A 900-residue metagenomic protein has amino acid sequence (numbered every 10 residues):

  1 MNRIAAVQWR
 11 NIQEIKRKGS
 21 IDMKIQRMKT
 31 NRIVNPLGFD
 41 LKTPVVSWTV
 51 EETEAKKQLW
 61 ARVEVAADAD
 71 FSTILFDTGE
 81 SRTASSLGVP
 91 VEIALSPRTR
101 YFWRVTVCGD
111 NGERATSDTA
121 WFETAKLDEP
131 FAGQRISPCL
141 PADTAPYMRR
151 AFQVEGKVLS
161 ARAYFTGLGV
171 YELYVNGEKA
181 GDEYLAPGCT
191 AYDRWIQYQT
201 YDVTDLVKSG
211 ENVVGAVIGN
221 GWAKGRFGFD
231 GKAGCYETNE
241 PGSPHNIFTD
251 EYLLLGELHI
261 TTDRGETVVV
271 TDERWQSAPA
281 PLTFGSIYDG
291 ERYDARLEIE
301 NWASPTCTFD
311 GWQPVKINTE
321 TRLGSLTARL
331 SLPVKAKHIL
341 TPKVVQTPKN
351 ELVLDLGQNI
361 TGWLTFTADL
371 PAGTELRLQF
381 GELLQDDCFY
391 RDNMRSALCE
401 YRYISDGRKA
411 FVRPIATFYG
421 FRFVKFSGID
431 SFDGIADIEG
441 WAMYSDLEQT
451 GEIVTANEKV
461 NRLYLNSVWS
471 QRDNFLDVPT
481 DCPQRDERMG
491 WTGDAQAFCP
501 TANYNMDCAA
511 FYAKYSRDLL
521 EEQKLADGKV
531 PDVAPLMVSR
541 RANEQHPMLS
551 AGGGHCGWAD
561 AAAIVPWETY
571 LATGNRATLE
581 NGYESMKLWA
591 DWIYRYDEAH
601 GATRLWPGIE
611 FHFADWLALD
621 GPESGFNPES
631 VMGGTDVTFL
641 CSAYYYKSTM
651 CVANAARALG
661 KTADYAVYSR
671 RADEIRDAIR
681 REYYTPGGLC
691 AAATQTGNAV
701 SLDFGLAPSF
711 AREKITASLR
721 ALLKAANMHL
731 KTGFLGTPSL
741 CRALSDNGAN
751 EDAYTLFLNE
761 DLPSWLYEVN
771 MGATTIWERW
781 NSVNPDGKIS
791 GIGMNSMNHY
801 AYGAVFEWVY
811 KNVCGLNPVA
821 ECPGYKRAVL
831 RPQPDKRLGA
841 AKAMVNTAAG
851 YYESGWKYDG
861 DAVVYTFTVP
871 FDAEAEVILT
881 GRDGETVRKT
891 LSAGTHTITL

Functional and structural regions predicted by a protein language model:
Q8-D22: Short, Lys/Arg-enriched N-terminal segments with co-localized hydrophobic residues within the first ~10-30 amino acids
D22-R100, R104-R485, G493, C508-F511 (+4 more regions): Extracellular/oxidizing-compartment recognition motifs
A161-F165, W363-E382, S427, D494-E522 (+4 more regions): Alpha-helical support elements that line or immediately flank enzyme active sites and cofactor-binding pockets
V170, E237, V270-P279, G434-N466 (+8 more regions): Active-site acid/base region of carbohydrate-active enzymes
V214, Y293-D294, D486-E487, T492 (+8 more regions): C-terminal capping/lid segments that line or modulate ligand- or cofactor-binding pockets
N246-E257, T267-T306, A328-A336, R670 (+1 more regions): Non-catalytic C-terminal accessory modules of carbohydrate-active enzymes
P566, Y646-T649, A653: Non-transmembrane amphipathic alpha-helical segments
